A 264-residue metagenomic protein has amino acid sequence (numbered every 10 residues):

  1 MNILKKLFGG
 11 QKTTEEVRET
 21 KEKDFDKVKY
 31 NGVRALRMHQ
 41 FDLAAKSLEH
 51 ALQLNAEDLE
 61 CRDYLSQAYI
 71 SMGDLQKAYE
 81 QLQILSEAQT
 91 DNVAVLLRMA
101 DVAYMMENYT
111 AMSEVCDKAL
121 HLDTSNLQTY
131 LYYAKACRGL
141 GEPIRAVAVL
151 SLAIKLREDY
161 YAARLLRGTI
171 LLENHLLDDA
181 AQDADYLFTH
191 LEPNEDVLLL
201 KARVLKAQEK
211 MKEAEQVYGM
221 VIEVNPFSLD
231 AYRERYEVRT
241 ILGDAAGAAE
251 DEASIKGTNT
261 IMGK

Functional and structural regions predicted by a protein language model:
M1-K12: Polybasic, Ser/Thr-rich amphipathic helices
R18-E60, Y64-D74, A94, R98-E107 (+2 more regions): Alpha-helical segment of the N-proximal tetratricopeptide repeat
D24-D26, L59-E60, N92-A94, Y109 (+5 more regions): Helix-start (N-cap) detector for alpha-helical repeat units in TPR-like alpha-solenoids, especially tetratricopeptide
H39-K46, M72-I84, M106-K118, G139-L152 (+3 more regions): Structural signature of tandem alpha-helical TPR/SEL1-like repeats, specifically the intra-repeat loop/turn
L54, A88-Q89, L122, L156 (+3 more regions): Structural marker of alpha-solenoid helical repeat scaffolds
A68, V102, A136, I170 (+3 more regions): TPR/TPR-like alpha-solenoid repeats
E223-L229, R233-M262: TPR/TPR-like (Sel1-like) alpha-helical repeat modules
